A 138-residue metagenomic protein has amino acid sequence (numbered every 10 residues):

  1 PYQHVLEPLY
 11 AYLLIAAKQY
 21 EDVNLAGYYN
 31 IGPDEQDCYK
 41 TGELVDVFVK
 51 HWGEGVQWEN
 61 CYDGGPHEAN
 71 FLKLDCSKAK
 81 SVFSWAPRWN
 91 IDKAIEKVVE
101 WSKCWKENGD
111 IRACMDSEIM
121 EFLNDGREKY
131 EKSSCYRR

Functional and structural regions predicted by a protein language model:
P1-R138: C-terminal substrate-binding subdomain of Rossmann-fold SDR/epimerase-dehydratase oxidoreductases
